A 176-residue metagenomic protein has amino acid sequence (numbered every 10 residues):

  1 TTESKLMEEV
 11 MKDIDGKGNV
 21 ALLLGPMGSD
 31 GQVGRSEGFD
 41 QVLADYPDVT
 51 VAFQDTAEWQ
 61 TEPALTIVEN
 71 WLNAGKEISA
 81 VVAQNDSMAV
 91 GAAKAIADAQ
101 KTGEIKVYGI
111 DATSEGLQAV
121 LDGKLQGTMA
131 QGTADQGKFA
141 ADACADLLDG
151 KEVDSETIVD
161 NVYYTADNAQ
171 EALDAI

Functional and structural regions predicted by a protein language model:
T1-I176: A residue-level marker of the well-folded mature domains of exported/periplasmic proteins
